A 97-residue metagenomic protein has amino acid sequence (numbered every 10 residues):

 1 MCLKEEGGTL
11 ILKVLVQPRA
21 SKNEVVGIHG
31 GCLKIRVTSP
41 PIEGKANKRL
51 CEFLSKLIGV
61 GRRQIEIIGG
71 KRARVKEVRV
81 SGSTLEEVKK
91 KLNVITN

Functional and structural regions predicted by a protein language model:
M1-G44, K48-C51, V60, E66-K71 (+1 more regions): Contiguous, often N-terminal, cationic amphipathic patches that form binding interfaces
L57: Residues within the alpha-helical elements of helix-turn-helix
